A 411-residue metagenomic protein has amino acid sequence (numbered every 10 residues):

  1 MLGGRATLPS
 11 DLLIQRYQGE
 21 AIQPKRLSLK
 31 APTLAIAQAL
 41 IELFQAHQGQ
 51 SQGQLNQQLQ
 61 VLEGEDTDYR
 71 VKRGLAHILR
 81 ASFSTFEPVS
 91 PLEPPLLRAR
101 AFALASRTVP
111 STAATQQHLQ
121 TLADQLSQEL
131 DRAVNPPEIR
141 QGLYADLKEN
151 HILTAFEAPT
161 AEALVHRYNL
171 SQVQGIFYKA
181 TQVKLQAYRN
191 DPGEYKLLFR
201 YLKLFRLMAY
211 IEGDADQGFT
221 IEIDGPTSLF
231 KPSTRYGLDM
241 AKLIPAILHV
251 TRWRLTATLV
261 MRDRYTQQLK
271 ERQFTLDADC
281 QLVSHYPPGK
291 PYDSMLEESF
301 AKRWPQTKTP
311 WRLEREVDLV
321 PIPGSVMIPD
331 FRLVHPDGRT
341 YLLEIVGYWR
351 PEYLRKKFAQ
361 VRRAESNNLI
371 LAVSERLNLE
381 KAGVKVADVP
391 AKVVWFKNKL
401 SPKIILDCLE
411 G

Functional and structural regions predicted by a protein language model:
M1-G411: Electrostatic, structured charged patches in enzyme active sites and in nucleic-acid/phosphate-binding
